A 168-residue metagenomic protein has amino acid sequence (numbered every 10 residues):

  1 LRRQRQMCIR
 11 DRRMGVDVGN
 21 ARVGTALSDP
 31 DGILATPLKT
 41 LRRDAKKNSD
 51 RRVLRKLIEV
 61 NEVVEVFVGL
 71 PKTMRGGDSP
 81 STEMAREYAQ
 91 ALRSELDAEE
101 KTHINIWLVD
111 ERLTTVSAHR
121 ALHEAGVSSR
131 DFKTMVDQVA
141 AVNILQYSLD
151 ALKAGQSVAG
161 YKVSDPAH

Functional and structural regions predicted by a protein language model:
L1, G15-D17: Well-ordered beta-strand positions
L1-I9: Single conserved hydrophobic/aromatic residue that forms the stacking wall/gate of nucleotide- or nucleobase-binding
R10-R13, N20-H168: Phosphate- and other anionic-substrate recognition elements at nucleic-acid/protein interfaces
